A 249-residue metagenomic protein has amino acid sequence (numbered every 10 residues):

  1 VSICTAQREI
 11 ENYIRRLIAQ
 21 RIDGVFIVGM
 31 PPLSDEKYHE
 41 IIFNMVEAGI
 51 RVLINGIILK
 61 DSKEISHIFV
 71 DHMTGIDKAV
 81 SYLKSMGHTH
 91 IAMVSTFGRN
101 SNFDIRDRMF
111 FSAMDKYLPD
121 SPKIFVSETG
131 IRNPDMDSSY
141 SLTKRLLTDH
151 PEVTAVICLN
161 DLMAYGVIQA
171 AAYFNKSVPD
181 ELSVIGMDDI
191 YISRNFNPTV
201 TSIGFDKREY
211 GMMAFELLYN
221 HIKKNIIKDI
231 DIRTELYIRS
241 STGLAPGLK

Functional and structural regions predicted by a protein language model:
V1-S81, T148: Alpha-helical recognition/docking segments in bacterial nutrient-uptake and carbohydrate-utilization systems
S2-N12, P31-P32, I57, H67-K78 (+5 more regions): Hinge/beta->alpha junction and helix N-cap segments in small-molecule ligand-binding domains
I22-P32, L53, A92-V94, H150-N160 (+1 more regions): Periplasmic-binding protein-like
S34-D35, S62, S101, G166 (+1 more regions): Glycine/Thr-rich phosphate-binding loops of Rossmann-like dinucleotide-binding domains
E40-G49, F111-D115, V167-K176: Glycosyltransferases and closely related glycan-assembly transferases that use nucleotide-activated donors
R51, T89, S177: Residue-level detector of anion-binding/catalytic polar loops
V80-I91: Glycine-rich phosphate/diphosphate-binding loops that line cofactor/substrate pockets in enzymes
S121-P122, L142-K249: Flexible loop/turn connectors
